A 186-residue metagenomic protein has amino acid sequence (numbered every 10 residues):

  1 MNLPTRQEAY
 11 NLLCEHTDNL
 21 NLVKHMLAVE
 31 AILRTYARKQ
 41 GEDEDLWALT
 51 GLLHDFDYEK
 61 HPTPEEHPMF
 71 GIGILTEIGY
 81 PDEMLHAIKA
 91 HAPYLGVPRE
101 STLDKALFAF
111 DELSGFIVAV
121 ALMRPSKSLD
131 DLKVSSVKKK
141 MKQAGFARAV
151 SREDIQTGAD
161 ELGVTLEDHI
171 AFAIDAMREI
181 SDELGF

Functional and structural regions predicted by a protein language model:
M1-T63: Acidic/His-rich, divalent-metal-binding segments that scaffold phosphate/diphosphate chemistry
P4, E8, K24-A28, E66 (+6 more regions): Conserved active-site and cofactor/substrate-binding residues in soluble primary-metabolism enzymes
Y10, C14, L27-R34, M69-I72 (+5 more regions): Predominant activation on well-ordered alpha-helical scaffold segments within soluble catalytic domains
H16-T17, L33, A37-Q40, I78 (+5 more regions): Structural signal for hydrophobic packing residues in well-ordered secondary-structure cores of soluble enzyme domains
Q40-A144, Q156: Divalent metal-dependent catalytic cores for phosphoryl transfer on phosphate-bearing substrates
L129, S135-F186: C-terminal binding/interaction regions
